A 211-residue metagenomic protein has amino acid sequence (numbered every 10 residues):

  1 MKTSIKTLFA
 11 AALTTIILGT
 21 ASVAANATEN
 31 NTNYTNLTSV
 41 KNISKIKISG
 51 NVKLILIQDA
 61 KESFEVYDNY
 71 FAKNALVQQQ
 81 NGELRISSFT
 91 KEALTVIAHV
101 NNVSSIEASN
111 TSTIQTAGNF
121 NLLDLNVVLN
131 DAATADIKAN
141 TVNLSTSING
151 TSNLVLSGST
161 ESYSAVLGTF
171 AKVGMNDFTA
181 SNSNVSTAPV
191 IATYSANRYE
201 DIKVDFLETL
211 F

Functional and structural regions predicted by a protein language model:
M1-N130, T134-N149, N153-F211: Intrinsically disordered, low-complexity terminal regions
